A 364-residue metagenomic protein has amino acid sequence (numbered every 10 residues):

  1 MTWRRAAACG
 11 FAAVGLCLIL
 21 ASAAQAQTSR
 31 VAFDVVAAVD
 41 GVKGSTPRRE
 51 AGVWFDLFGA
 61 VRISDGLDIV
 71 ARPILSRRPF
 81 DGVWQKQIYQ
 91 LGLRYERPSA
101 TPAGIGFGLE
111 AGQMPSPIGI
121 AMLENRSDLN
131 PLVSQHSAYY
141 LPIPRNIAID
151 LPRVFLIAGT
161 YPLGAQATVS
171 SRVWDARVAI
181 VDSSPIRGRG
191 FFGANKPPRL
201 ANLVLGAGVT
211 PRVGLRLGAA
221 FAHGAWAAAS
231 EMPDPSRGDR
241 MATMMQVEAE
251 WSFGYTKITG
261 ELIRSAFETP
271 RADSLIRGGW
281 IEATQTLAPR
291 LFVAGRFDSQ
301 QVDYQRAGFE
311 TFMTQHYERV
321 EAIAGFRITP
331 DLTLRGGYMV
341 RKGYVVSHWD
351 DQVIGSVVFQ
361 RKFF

Functional and structural regions predicted by a protein language model:
M1-R5: N-terminal secretory signal peptides that target proteins for export/translocation
C9-A21: Bacterial N-terminal signal peptides
A21-T28: Bacterial Sec-dependent signal peptides at the C-terminal "C-region" and cleavage site
T28-G41, T46-P185, R199-L203, G208-L215 (+2 more regions): Outer membrane beta-barrel
K43-S45, G92-I105, Q113, P211 (+1 more regions): Outer-membrane beta-barrel pore domains
A51, I88, N125-L132, A194-P198 (+3 more regions): Flexible, surface-exposed loop regions and adjacent strand-edge segments of Gram-negative outer-membrane beta-barrel
S76-R78, F191-A194: Short helix/strand-bridging catalytic loops that position acidic/His residues to coordinate divalent metals and engage
S183-G193, A228-M232: Active-site-proximal beta-alpha loop/turn segments in soluble metabolic enzymes
